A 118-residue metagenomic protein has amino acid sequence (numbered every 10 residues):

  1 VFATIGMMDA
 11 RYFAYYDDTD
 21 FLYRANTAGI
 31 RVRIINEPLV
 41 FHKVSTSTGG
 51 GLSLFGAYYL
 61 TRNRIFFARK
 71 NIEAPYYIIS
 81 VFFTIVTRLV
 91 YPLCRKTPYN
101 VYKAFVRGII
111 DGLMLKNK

Functional and structural regions predicted by a protein language model:
V1-M7, R11-L39: A short, conserved alpha-helix in the catalytic core of glycosyltransferases
Y16, H42, Y76-Y77: Short secondary-structure boundary micro-motifs
V40-H42, F83: Positions that flank functional sites
V44-G49: Short acidic, glycine/proline-rich loop/turn micro-motifs
G51-S53: Short, hinge-like loop/turn segments at secondary-structure boundaries
F55-N63, E73-K118: Non-catalytic, C-terminal membrane-associated alpha-helical segments of glycosyltransferases
F67-R69: A bilobed periplasmic-binding-protein/Venus flytrap-type ligand-binding module shared by bacterial periplasmic
